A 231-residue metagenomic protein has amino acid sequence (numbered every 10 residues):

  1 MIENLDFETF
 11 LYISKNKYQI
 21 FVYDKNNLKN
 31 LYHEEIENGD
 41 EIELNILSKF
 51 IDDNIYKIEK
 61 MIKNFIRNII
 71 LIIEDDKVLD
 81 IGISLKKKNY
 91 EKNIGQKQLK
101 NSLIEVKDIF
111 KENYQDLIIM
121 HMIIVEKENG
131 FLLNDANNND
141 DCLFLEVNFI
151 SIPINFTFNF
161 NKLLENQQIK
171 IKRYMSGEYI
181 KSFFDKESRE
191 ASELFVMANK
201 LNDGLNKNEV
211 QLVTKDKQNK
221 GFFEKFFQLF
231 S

Functional and structural regions predicted by a protein language model:
M1-K17, K25-L31, E35-F65, I73-S231: Nucleotide/phosphate-binding catalytic cleft detector across ATP-hydrolyzing and phosphate-transferring enzymes
I20: N-terminal cofactor/phosphate-binding cores enriched in small/glycine residues, especially glycine-rich loops such as
